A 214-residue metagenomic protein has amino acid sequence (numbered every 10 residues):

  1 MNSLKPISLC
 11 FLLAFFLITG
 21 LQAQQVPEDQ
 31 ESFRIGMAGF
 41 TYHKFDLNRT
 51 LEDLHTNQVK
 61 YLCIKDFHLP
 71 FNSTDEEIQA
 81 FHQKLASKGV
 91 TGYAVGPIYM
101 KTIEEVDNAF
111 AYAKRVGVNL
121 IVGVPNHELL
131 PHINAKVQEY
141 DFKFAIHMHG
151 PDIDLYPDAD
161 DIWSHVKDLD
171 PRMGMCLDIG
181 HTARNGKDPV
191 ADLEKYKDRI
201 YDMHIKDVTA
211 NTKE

Functional and structural regions predicted by a protein language model:
N2, A23-L120: N-terminal pre-domain/capping segments
S8-T19: Bacterial N-terminal signal peptides
E28-E31, E139, D168, K195-Y196: Extracellular/periplasmic catalytic domains that process cell-envelope and extracellular macromolecules
A38-Y42, K65-L69, P97-M100, N126 (+3 more regions): Active-site beta-loop-alpha junctions enriched in small/polar residues
T50-L51, A159, A183-E214: Gly/Pro-rich active-site loop or hairpin
D75-A80, D107, D158-W163, K187-E194: Charged helix-capping and loop-helix junction motifs
S87, T91-M175, R184: Active-site acidic/histidine proton-transfer and metal-coordination neighborhood in alpha/beta enzyme cores
